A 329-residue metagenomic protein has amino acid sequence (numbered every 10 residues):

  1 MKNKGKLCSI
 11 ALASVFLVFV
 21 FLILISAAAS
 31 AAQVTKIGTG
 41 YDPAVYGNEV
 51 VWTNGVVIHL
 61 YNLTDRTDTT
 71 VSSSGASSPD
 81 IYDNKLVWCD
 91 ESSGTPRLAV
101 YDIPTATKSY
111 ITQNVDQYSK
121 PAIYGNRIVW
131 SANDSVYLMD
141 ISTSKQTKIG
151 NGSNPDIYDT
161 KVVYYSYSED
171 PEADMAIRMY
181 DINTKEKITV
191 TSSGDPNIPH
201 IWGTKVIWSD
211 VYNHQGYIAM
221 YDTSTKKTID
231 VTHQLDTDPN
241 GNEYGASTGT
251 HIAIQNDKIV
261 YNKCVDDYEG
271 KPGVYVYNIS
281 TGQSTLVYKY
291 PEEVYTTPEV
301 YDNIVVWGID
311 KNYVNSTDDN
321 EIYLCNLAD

Functional and structural regions predicted by a protein language model:
F21-Q33: Sec-dependent signal peptide cleavage junction
A32-G38, T67-S72, T107-Q113, S144-G150 (+4 more regions): A short beta-strand motif characteristic of beta-propeller blades
T39-G47, G75-D83, D116-G125, N151-T160 (+3 more regions): Repeated scaffold domains used in trafficking and secretory/extracellular systems, primarily beta-propellers
V50-T53, L86-C89, I128-S131, V162-Y165 (+3 more regions): Residue position within the beta-strands of beta-propeller blades
V56-Y61, P96-V100, D134-M139, D174-M179 (+3 more regions): A short loop-to-beta-strand structural motif that recurs across blades of beta-propeller domains
V57, E91-T95, Y167-E172, V211-Q215 (+2 more regions): Short glycine/acidic-enriched loop and turn motifs that connect beta-strands
N62-R66, D102-A106, D140-S144, D181-K185 (+3 more regions): Short loop/turn segments that connect beta-strands within beta-propeller blades
Y295-D329: Blade-level signature of beta-propeller repeat domains, shared across WD40, Kelch, NHL, RCC1 and BNR/Asp-box propellers
